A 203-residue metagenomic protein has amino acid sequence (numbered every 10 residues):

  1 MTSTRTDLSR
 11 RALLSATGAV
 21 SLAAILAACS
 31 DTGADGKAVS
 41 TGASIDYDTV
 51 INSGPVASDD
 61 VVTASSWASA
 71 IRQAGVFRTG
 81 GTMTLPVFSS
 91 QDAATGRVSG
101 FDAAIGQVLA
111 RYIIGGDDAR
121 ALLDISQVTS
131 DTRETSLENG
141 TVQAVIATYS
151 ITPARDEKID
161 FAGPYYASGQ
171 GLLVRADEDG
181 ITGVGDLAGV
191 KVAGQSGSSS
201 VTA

Functional and structural regions predicted by a protein language model:
M1-L8, A16-L26: N-terminal secretory signal peptides
S9, Q73-G75, E138, S168 (+1 more regions): Residue-level preference for short coil/turn positions at secondary-structure junctions
A28, T141, K191: Conserved functional loop/turn residues at catalytic and ligand-binding sites
C29-A38: Bacterial lipoprotein signal-peptidase II cleavage site
T41-A43, S53, A57-V145: Extracytoplasmic small-molecule ligand-binding "clamshell" domains of the periplasmic binding protein/Venus flytrap
V98-I113, Y149-P153, A167-A203: Bilobed "Venus flytrap"/periplasmic-binding protein-like clamshell domains and structurally analogous long
D118-D186: Acidic, polar ligand-binding/catalytic clefts
